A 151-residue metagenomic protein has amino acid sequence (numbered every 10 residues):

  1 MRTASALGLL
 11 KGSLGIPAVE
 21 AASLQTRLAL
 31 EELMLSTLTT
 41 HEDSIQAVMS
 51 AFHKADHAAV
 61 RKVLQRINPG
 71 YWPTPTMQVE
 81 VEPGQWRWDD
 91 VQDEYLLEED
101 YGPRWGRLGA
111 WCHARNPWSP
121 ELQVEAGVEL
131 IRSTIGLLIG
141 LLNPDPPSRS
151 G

Functional and structural regions predicted by a protein language model:
M1-A22, S36, P146-G151: Charged alpha-helical initiation segments
T3, T26, Y101-W105: Hydrophobic faces of stable alpha-helices that mediate helix-helix packing
L14-P17, A21-L24, L96, Q123-A126: A structural signal for alpha-helical segments
P17, T40-S44, P117-E125: Inter-helical turn/loop segments and adjacent helix faces that build the functional surface of alpha-helical bundle
L38-F52: Short acidic alpha-helical/loop segments enriched in Asp/Glu that coordinate divalent cations
S50-G151: Long, charged low-complexity segments
